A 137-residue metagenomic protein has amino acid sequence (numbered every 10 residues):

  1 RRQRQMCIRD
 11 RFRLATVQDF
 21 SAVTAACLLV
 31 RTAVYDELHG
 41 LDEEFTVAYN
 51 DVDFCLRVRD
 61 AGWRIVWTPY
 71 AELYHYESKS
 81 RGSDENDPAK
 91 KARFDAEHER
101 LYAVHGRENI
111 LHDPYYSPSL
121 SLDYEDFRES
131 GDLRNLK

Functional and structural regions predicted by a protein language model:
R1, G40, E77-S80: Glycine-centered small-residue hotspots that permit tight backbone geometry or close packing
Q3-I8: Short, small-residue-biased leader/transition segments that mark boundaries at the very start of proteins
R9-F12, S83-D84: Short amphipathic alpha-helical surface micro-motifs
F12-H39, E44-Y74: A short, conserved alpha-helix in the catalytic core of glycosyltransferases
R59-K137: Active-site-adjacent helix/loop segment of glycosyltransferases that harbors family-specific signature motifs
